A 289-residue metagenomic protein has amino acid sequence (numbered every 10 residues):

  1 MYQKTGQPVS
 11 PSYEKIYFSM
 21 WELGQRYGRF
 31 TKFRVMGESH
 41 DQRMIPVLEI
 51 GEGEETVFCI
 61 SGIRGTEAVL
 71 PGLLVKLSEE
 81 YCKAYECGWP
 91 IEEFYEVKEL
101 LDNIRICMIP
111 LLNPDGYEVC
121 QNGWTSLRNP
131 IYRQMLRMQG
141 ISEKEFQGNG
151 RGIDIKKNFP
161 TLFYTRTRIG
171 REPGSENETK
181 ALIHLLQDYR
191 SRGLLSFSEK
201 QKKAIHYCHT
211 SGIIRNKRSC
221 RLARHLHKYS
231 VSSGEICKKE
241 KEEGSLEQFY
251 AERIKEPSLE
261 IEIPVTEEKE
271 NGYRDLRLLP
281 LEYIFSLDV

Functional and structural regions predicted by a protein language model:
M1-S19, L23, Y27-F33, A84 (+3 more regions): C-terminal accessory segments enriched in acidic
R34-E38: Short, solvent-exposed loop/turn elements at beta->coil junctions and helix N-caps that rim active or binding pockets
P46-E55: Short beta-strand-to-loop junctions in surface cap/lid or active-site-entrance loops
I50-G51, E145-G148, F249-K255: Short glycine/proline-enriched loop/turn "hinge" motifs that connect secondary-structure elements and lie
E54, A68-P71, K76-N216: Active-site/substrate-binding loop(s) of hydrolase catalytic cores
T56-C59, L259: Conserved beta-strand elements of the Class I
S61-T66: Active-site histidine-acidic residue metal-binding/catalytic motifs, centered on HxH/HExxH-like signatures
